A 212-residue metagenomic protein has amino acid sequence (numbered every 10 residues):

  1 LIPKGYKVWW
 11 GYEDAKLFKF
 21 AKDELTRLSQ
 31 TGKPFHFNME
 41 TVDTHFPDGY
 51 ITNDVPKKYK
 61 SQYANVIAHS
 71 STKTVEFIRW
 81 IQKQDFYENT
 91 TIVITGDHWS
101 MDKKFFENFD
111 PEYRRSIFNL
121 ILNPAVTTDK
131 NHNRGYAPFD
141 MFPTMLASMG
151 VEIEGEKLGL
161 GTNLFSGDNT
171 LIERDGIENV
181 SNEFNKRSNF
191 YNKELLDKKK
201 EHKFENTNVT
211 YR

Functional and structural regions predicted by a protein language model:
L1-W9, F46-D48, E178: Catalytic-site neighborhoods of secreted/periplasmic enzymes that process anionic sulfate/phosphate groups
I2-A15, K57-A68: The substrate-binding groove and active-site-proximal loops of carbohydrate-active enzymes, especially glycoside
A15, K19, D23, N65-A68 (+3 more regions): Feature representing long, continuous alpha-helical segments
F20-H69, W80, M101, F109-D110: Active-site His/acidic residue clusters
Q30-F37, K83-I92, A125, N182-Y191: Loop/turn elements at helix/coil->beta-strand transitions in domains of secreted/extracellular proteins
H69-N108, L146-E152: Metal-dependent active-site segment of extracytoplasmic phospho-/sulfohydrolases and closely related
F109-N119: Flexible glycine/proline-rich, aromatic-decorated loop/lid segments
A125-R212: Membrane-interface soluble catalytic domains
